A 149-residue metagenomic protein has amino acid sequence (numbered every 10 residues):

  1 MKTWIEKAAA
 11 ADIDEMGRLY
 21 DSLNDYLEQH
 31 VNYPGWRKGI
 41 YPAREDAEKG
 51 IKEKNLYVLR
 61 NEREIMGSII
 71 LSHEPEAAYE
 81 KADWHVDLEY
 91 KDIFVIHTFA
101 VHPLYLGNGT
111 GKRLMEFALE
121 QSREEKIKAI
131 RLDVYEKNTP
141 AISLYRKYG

Functional and structural regions predicted by a protein language model:
W4, D25-D46: Conserved GNAT-fold acetyl-CoA-binding loop/helix
W4-R18: A short beta-loop-alpha structural element at the N-terminal edge of CoA-dependent acyl/N-acetyltransferase catalytic
E45-V58, E74-A78, V95: A short helix-loop-beta-strand connector motif used in the catalytic cores of GNAT acetyltransferases and, in some
K54-I69: Conserved beta-hairpin
I70-T98, L106: Conserved acyl-donor/pantetheine-binding loop and adjacent beta-alpha core of acyl/acetyltransferases and related
V101, G107-E120, S143-K147: Conserved acetyl-CoA-binding loop-helix of GNAT-fold acetyltransferases
L106, L132-I142: Conserved beta-strand-loop-alpha-helix junction that forms the acyl-donor binding cleft
M115, S122-D133: Conserved GNAT acetyl-CoA-binding A-motif
